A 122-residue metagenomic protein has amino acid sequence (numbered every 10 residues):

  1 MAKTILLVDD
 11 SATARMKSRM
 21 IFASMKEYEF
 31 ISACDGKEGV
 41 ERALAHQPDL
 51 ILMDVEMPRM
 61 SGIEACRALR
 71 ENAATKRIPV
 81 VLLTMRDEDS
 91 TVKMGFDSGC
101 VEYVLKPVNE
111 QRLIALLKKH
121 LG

Functional and structural regions predicted by a protein language model:
V8-D9, A33, I51: Conserved sequence signature across two-component system core domains
A12-I31: Two-component/phosphorelay signaling modules centered on CheY-like receiver
M20, E64, D87-L105, Q111-A115 (+1 more regions): Alpha4 helix (beta4-alpha4-beta5 surface) of REC/receiver domains from two-component response regulators
E27-C34, R42, V104: Short hydrophobic/Thr-rich beta-strand motif most characteristic of the beta2 strand and flanking loop of CheY-like
D35-E38, S61-R67: Acidic catalytic/metal-coordinating carboxylates
H46-L52: Active-site beta3 strand of CheY-like receiver
M57: Receiver (REC) domain active-site loop signature in two-component systems and cognate sites in sensor histidine kinases
